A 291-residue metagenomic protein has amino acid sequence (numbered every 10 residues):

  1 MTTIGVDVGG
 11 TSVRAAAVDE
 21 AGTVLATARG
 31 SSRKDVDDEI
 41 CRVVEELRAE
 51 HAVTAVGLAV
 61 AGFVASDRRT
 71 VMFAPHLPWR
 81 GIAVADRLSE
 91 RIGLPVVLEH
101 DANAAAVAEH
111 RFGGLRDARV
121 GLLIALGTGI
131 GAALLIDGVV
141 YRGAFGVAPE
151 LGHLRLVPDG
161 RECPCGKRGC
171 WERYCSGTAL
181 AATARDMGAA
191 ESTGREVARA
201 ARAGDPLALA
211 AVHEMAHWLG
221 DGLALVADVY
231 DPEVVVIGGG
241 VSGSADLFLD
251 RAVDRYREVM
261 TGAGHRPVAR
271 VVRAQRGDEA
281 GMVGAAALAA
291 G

Functional and structural regions predicted by a protein language model:
M1-A55, A65-T70, D86-L94, A108-A118 (+2 more regions): ATP-binding/phosphotransfer module of carbohydrate and carboxylate kinases, centering on a glycine-rich
D7-T11, A125-G129, V147: A short acidic Gly-Thr/Ser loop motif
V13-V18, G62, I130-L135: Short beta-strand scaffold segments in enzyme catalytic cores
A28-G30, P75, A144: Short hydrophobic alpha-helix segments
S31-K34, W79, A148-E150: A short acidic/small-residue loop/turn micro-motif
R69-R80: A charged helix-plus-loop insertion that forms the helical arch/lid used to bind and gate nucleic-acid substrates
V96-H100: General beta-strand structural signal in soluble alpha/beta enzymes
A105-R111, G131-L134, H153-L154: Adenylate-forming
